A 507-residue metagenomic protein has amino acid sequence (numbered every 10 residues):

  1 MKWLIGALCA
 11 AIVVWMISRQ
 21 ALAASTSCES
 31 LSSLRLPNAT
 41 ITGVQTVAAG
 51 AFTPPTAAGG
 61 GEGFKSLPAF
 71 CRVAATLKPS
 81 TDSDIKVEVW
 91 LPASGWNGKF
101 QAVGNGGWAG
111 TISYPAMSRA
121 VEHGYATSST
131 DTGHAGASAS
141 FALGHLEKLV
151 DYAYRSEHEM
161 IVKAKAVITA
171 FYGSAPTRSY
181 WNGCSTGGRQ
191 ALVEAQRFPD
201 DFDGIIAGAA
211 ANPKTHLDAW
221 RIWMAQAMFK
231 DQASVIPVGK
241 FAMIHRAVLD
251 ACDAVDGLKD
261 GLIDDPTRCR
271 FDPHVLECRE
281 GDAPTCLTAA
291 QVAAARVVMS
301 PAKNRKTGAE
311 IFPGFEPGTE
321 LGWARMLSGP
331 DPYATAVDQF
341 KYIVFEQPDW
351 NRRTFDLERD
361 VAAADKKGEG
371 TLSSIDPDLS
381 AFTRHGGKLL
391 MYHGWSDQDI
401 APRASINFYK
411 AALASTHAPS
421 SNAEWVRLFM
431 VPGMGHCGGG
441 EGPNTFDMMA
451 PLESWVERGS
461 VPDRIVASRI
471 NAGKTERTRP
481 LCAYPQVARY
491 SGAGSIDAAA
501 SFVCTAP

Functional and structural regions predicted by a protein language model:
A7-W15: Bacterial N-terminal signal peptides
R19-K99, P115, H245, L258-I263 (+3 more regions): Catalytic-loop region of hydrolases
D84-V87, I112-M117, T132, S138-L143 (+8 more regions): Short, solvent-exposed loop/turn and secondary-structure capping segments
N97, A102, G106-P176, A219-W220 (+3 more regions): Cap/lid segment of the alpha/beta-hydrolase catalytic domain
L149, V193-A195, D200-K303, M430: A catalytic-pocket lid/entrance helix-loop region that shapes and gates access to the active site across common
S174-S185: Alpha/beta-hydrolase fold nucleophile elbow
G183-V193: Glycine-rich nucleophile elbow surrounding the catalytic serine of serine-hydrolase chemistry
M299-A483: C-terminal subdomain of alpha/beta-hydrolase-fold enzymes, centered on the catalytic histidine and its supporting
